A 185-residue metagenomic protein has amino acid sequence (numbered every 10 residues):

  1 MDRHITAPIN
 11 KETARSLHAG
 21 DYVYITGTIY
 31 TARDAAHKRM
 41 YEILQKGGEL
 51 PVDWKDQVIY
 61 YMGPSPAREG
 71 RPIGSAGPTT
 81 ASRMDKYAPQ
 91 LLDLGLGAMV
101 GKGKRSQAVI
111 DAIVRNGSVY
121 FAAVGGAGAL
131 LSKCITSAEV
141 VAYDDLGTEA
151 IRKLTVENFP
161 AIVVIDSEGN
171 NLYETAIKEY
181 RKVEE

Functional and structural regions predicted by a protein language model:
M1-I9: Short, structured beta-strand/loop micro-motifs enriched in basic residues and often containing a Trp
T31-A32, A36-F159: Feature captures the catalytic cores and cofactor-binding loops of soluble hydro-lyases/lyases that act on carboxylate
A88, V164-E185: Active-site/ligand-binding-proximal alpha/beta "capping" segment
